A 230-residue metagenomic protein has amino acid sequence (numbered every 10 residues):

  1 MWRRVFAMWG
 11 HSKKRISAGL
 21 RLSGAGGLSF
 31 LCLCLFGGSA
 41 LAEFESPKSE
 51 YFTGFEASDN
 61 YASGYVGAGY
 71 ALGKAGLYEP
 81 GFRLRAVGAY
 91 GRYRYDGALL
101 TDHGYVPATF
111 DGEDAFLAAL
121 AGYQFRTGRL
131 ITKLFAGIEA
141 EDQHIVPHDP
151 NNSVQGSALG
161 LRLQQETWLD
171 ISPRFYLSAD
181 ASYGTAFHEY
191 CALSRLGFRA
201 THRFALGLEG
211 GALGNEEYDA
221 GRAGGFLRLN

Functional and structural regions predicted by a protein language model:
M1-K48: Cleavable N-terminal export/targeting peptides
W2-W9, D59-G69, A89-R92, Y218-A220 (+1 more regions): A broadly tuned "polar low-complexity/structure-edge" signature
H11, L20, A25-L28, G38-S39 (+8 more regions): Intrinsically disordered, low-complexity regions
G38-H103: Short glycine/proline- and aromatic-enriched beta-strand/turn motifs that initiate or cap beta-hairpins
E43-F44, G64-E79, L117-Q124, S153-I171 (+2 more regions): Feature captures outer-membrane beta-barrel proteins of Gram-negative bacteria and organelles
P47-S58, A136, A140, P173-T185 (+3 more regions): Transmembrane beta-strand segments that form the barrel wall of outer-membrane beta-barrel proteins
Y78-E189, G210: Outer-membrane pore/translocation modules
